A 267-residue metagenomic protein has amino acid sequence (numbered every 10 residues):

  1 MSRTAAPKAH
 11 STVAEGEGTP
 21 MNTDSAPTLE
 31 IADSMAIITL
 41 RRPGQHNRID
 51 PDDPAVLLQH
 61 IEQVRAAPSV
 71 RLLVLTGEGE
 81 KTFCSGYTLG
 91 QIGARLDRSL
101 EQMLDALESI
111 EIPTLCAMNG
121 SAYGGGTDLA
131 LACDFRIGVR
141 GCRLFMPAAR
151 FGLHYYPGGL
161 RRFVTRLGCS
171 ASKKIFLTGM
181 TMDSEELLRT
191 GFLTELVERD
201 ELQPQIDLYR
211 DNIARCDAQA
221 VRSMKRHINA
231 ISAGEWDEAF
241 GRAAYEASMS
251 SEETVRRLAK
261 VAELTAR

Functional and structural regions predicted by a protein language model:
R3, P7-T76: Conserved CoA-thioester-binding segment of acyl-CoA-metabolizing enzymes
R3, T12-D33, E80, G179-S184 (+2 more regions): C-terminal alpha-helix plus adjacent terminal tail
I38, R42, L57, L75 (+5 more regions): Terminal peptide-recognition signature
H46-I49, I92-A94, A233: A generic structural signal for short coil/turn motifs at secondary-structure boundaries
A55, Q59, S69, T76-S109 (+1 more regions): Glycine- (often His-adjacent) and acidic-residue-rich active-site loop that binds/positions the CoA thioester
L89, L100, L160, C169-S172 (+3 more regions): A general structural signal for well-ordered alpha-helical segments in protein cores
E108-A218: Crotonase-fold acyl-CoA enzyme core
